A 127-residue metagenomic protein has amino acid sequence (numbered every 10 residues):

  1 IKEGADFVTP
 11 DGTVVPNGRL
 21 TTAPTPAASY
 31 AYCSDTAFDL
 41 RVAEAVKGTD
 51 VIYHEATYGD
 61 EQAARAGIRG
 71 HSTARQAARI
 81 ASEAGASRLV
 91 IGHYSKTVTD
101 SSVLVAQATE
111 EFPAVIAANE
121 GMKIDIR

Functional and structural regions predicted by a protein language model:
I1-I91, S102-A106: Metal-dependent phosphodiesterase/nuclease catalytic metal-binding core
A37, S95-K96, M122: Short, glycine/serine-rich, charged loops/turns that create anion-binding and catalytic segments at active sites
I52, K123, R127: C-terminal catalytic and target-recognition region of SAM-dependent MTase-like enzymes, primarily methyltransferases
T57, Y94, E120: Short, ordered loop/turn segments at secondary-structure junctions
Q62, T99, D125: Glycine/Thr-rich phosphate-binding loops of Rossmann-like dinucleotide-binding domains
S101-M122: Short, electropositive alpha-helical surface patch
